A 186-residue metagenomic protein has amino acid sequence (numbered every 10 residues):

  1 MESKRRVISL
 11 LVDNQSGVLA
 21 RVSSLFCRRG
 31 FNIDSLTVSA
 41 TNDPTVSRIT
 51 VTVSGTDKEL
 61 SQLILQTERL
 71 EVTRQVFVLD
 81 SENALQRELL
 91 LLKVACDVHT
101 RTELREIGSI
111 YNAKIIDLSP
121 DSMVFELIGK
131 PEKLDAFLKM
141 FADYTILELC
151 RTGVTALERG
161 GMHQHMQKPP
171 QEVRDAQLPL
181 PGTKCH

Functional and structural regions predicted by a protein language model:
M1-S47, T52-H186: Long, contiguous binding/interaction regions
